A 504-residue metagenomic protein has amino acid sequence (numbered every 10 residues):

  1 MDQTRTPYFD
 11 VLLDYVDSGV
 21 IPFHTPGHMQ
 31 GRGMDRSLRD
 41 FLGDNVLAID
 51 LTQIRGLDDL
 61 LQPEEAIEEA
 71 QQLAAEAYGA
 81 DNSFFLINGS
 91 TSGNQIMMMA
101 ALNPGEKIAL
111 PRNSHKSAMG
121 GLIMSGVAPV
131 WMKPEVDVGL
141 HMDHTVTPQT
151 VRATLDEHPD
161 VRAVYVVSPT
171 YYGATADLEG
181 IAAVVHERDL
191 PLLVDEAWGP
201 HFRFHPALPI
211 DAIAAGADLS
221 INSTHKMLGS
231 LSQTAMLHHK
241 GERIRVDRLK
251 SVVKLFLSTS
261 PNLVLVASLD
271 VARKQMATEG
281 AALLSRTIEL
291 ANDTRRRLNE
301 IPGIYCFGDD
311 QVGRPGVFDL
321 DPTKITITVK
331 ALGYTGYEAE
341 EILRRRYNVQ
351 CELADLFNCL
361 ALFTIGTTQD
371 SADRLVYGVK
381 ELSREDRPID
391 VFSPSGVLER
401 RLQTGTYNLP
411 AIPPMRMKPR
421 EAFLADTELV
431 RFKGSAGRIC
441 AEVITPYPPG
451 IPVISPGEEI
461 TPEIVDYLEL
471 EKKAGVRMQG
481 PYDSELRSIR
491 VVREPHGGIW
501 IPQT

Functional and structural regions predicted by a protein language model:
M1-E65, Y447-P449: N-terminal "arm"/small-domain region of PLP-dependent enzymes with the aminotransferase-like
Y8-F9, L13, D17-I21, D40-F41 (+2 more regions): Conserved PLP-enzyme active-site core in the AAT-like
V46-S92: Conserved N-terminal alpha-helix of the aminotransferase class I/II PLP-enzyme fold
P111, M132, V167, D195 (+7 more regions): Generic beta-strand/beta-sheet core signal
T170, Q275, A331-L332, I365-Q369: A generic structural motif
V246-K250, S268-A277, F318-T323, L353-C359 (+1 more regions): Short acidic (Asp/Glu) and glycine-rich catalytic loops that position anionic groups and cofactors
A282-L360, T364, R387-A411: Conserved small-domain helix->loop->beta segment predominantly found in fold-type I
I342-R346, C351-T504: PLP-dependent enzyme catalytic core of the Aspartate aminotransferase-like
